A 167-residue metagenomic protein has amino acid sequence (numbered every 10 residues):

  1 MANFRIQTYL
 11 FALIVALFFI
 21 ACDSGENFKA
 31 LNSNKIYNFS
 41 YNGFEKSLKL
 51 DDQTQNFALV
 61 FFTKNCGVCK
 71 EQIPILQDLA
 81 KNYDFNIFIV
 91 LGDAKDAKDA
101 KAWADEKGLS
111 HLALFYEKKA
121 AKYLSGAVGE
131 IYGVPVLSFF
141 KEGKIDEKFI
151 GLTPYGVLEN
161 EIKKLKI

Functional and structural regions predicted by a protein language model:
A2-L10: Bacterial N-terminal signal peptides that target proteins for export
L10-F18: Bacterial N-terminal signal peptides
C22-L50: N-terminal "domain-start" segment that seeds a small globular fold
S40-G43, L112-K119: Short acidic-hydrophobic, aromatic-tinged amphipathic segments that line or gate anion-handling sites
K49-K70: Short active-site neighborhood of thiol/selenol oxidoreductases, capturing the structured segment around
T54-N56, Y83-N86, S110-L112: Loop/turn elements at helix/coil->beta-strand transitions in domains of secreted/extracellular proteins
K70-K107, A120-S125: Structural microenvironment flanking redox-active thiols in thiol-disulfide oxidoreductases
L109, K118-E161: Thiol/disulfide oxidoreductase modules built on the thioredoxin-like
